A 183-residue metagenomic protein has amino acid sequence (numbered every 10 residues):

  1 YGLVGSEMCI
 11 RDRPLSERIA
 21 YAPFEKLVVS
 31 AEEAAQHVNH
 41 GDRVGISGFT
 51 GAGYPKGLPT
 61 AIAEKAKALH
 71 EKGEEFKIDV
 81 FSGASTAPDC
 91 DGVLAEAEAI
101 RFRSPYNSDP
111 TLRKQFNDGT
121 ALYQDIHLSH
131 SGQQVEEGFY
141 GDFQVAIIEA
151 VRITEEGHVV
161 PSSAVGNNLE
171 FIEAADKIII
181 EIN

Functional and structural regions predicted by a protein language model:
Y1, V44, I153: Short glycine- and Lys/Arg-enriched binding-loop motifs that mark or flank ligand-binding interfaces
Y1-G5, C9-I10: Single conserved hydrophobic/aromatic residue that forms the stacking wall/gate of nucleotide- or nucleobase-binding
V4, T50, V159: Gly/Ser/Thr-rich beta-alpha loop segments that engage phosphate groups in nucleotides
V4-G5, H37-H40, D142, A174: Alpha-helix C-terminal capping/helix-to-coil transition sites in glycosyltransferase folds
S6-E7, P105-P110, E137-F143: A broad, low-specificity signal for short, low-complexity segments enriched in glycine/proline and polar/charged
D12-P14: Short, basic/glycine-rich phosphate-binding loops at helix/coil junctions that contact nucleotide phosphates
S16-K114: N-terminal active-site beta-alpha-beta segment that forms phosphate/nucleotide-binding and substrate-recognition loops
R113-N183: Internal alpha/beta core interface subdomains
